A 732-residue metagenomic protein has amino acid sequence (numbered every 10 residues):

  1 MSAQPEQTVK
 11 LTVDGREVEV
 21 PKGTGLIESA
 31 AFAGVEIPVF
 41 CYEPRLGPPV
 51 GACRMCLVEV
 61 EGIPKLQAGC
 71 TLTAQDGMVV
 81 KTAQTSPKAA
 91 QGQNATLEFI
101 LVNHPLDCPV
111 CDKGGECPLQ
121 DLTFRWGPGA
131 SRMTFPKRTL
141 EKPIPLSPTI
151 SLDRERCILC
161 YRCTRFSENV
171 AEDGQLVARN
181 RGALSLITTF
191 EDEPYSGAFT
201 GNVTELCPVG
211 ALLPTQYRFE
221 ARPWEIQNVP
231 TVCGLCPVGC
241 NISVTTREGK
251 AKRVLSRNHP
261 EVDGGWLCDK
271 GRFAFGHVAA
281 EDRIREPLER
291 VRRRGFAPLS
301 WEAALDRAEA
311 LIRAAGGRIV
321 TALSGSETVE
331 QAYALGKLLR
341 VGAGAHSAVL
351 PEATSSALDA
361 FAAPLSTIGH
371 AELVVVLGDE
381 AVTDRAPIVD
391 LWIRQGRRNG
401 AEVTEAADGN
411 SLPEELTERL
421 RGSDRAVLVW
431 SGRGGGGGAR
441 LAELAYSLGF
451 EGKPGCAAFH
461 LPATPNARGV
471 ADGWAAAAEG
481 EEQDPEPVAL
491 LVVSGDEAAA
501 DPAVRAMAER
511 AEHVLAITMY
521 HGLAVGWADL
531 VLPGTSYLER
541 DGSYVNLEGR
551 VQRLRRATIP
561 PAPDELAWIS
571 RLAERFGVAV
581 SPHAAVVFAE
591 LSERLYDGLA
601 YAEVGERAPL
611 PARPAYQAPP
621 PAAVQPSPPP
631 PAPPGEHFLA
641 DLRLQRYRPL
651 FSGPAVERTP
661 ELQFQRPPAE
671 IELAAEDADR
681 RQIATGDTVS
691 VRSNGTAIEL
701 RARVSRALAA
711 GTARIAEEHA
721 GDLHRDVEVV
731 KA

Functional and structural regions predicted by a protein language model:
S2-G25, A31, E43, E59-I63 (+5 more regions): N-terminal export/assembly segments and adjacent metallocofactor-ligating motifs of anaerobic energy-metabolism
I37-V39, L46, G51, A68: Charged, low-complexity terminal tails
Y42-R45, G336, H370, V374-V376 (+5 more regions): A cross-kingdom feature strongest in bacterial/archaeal respiratory oxidoreductases
C56: Acidic, glycine-enriched active-site microenvironments
L212-R218, T245, A251-R253, T321 (+8 more regions): Acidic/polar loop patches that form or flank catalytic/metal-binding clefts of enzymes that bind anionic ligands
L305, A407-D484: Active-site phosphate/pyrophosphate-binding segments
G344-S355, G400-G409, S447-A467, H513-H521 (+1 more regions): A generic structural motif
L358-D359, S411-E414, G522-A528: Glycine-rich, charge-decorated loop segments at or immediately adjacent to ligand/cofactor-binding or catalytic sites
